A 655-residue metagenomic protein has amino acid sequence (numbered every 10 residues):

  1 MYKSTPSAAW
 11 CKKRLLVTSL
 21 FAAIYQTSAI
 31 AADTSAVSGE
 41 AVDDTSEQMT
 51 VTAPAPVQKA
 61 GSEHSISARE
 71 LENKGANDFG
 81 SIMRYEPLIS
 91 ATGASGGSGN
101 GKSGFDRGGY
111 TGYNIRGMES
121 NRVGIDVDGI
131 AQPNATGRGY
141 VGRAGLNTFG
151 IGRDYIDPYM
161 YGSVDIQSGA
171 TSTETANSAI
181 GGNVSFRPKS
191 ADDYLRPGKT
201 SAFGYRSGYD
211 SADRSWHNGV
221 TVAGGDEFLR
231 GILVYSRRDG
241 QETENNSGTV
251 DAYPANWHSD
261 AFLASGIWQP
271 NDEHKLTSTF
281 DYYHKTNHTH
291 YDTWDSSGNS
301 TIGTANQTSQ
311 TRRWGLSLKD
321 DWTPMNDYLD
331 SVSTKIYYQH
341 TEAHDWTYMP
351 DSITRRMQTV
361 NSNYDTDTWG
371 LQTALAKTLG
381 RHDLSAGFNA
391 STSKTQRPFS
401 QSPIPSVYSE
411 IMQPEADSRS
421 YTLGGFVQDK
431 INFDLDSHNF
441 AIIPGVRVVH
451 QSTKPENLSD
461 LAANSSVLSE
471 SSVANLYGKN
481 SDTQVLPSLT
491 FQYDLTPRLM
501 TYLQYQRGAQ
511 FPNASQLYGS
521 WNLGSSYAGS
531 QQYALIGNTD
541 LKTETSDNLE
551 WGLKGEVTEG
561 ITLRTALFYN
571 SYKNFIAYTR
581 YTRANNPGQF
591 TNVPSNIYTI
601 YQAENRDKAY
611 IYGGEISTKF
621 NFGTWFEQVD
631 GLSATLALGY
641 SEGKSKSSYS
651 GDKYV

Functional and structural regions predicted by a protein language model:
A32-N73, D78-G80, S120, D128: Short, acidic, small-residue-rich periplasmic hinge/interaction motif at the N-terminus of Gram-negative outer-membrane
A36, G150-G204: A beta-strand signature from Gram-negative outer-membrane beta-barrel systems, especially the internal plug domain
G80, R84-A135: Extracytoplasmic beta-strand/coil segments of soluble accessory domains associated with Gram-negative outer-membrane
Y113-N114, I130-S168: Short acidic/polar hinge/loop motifs at secondary-structure boundaries that mediate gating or recognition
Y209-D239, T249-H290, T308-T323, N432 (+1 more regions): Transmembrane beta-barrel wall of Gram-negative outer-membrane proteins
Y253-A255, E273-L329, H340-D365, Q401 (+2 more regions): Flexible loop and strand-edge segments within Gram-negative outer membrane beta-barrel domains
T301-M325, Y364, P414, S418-S420 (+7 more regions): Outer-membrane beta-barrel signature, preferentially recognizing the C-terminal barrel domain of Gram-negative
R381-D383, F433-L435, I442, V449-Q451 (+4 more regions): Gram-negative outer-membrane beta-barrel transporters
